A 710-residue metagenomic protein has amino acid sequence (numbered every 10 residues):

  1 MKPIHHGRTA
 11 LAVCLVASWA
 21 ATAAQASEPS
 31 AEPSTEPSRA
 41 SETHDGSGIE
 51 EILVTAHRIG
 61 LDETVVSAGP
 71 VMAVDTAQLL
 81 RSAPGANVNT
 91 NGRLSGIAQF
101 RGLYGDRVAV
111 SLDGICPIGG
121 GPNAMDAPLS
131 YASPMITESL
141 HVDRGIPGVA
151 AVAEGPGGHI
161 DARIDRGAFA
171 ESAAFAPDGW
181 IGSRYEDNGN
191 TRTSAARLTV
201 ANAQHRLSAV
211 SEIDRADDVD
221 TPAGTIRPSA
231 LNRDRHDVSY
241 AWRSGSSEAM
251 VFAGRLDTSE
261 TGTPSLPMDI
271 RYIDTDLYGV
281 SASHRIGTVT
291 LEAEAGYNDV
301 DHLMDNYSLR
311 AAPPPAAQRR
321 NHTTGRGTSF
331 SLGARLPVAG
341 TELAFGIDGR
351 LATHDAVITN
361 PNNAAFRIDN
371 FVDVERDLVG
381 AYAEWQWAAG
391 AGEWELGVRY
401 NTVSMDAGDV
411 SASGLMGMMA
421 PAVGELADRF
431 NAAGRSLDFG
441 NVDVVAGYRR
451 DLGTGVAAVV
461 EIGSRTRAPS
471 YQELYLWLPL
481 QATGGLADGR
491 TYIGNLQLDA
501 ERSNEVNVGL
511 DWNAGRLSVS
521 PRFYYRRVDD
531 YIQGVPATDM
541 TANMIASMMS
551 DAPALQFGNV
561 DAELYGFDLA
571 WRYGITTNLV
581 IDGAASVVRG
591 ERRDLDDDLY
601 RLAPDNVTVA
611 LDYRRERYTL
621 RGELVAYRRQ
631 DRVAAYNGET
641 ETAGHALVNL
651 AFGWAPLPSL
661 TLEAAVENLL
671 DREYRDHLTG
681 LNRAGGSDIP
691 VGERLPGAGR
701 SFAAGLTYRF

Functional and structural regions predicted by a protein language model:
P29, G340, W387-W394, V403 (+6 more regions): Gram-negative outer-membrane beta-barrel transporters
E36-S172, N190, V508: Acidic, small-polar-rich N-terminal luminal/periplasmic segments of exported/outer-membrane proteins
D161, G167-F169, F175-W180, E186-D276 (+1 more regions): Periplasmic-side early beta-strands and strand-to-turn transitions of outer-membrane beta-barrels
A216-D217, P222-A223, R227-R233, S247-G327 (+2 more regions): Flexible loop and strand-edge segments within Gram-negative outer membrane beta-barrel domains
D237, N321-A334, L378-Y382, I493-D499 (+6 more regions): Outer membrane beta-barrel strand-and-loop segments of large Gram-negative receptors, especially TonB-dependent
G245, G340-A344, D348, V372-V528 (+8 more regions): Structural signature of Gram-negative outer-membrane beta-barrels, strongest in the C-terminal barrel of TonB-dependent
M304-R320, A356-N370, M405-S436, L474-G494 (+3 more regions): Solvent-exposed loop segments that connect transmembrane elements
D529, G534, R629-R632, W654-F710: C-terminal beta-signal and adjacent terminal beta-strands/loops of Gram-negative outer-membrane beta-barrel proteins
